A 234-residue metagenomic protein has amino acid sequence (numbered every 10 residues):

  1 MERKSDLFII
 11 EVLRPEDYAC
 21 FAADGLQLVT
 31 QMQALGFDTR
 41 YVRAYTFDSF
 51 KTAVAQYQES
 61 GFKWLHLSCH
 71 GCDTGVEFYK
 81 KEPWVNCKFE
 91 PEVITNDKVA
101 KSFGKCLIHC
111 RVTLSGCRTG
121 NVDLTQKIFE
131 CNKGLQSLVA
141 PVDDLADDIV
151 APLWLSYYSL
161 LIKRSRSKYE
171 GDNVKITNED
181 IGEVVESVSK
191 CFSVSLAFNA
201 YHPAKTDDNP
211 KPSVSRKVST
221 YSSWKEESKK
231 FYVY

Functional and structural regions predicted by a protein language model:
M1-W64, H70, V85-K88, S115: A domain-level signal for caspase-like cysteine endopeptidase catalytic cores and their zymogen-processing architecture
R14-P15, C72, T119, L145: Conserved beta-strand elements of beta-rich interaction domains across eukaryotes, especially beta-propellers
A19, T74-E77, D123-T125, V150: Short glycine-/acidic-enriched loop or helix-start segments at secondary-structure transitions that form or flank
Y41, W64-L67, T113, S137-A140 (+1 more regions): A structural signal for short, well-ordered beta-strand segments and their strand-loop junctions that often border
K63-K81, S137-L138: Active-site microenvironments of hydrolase-like enzyme catalytic domains
W84-A151: Catalytic cores of nucleophile-dependent amide-cleaving enzymes
W84-D97, S102, S165-Y234: Caspase-like cysteine protease fold
V150-S165: Short, small-residue alpha-helix embedded
